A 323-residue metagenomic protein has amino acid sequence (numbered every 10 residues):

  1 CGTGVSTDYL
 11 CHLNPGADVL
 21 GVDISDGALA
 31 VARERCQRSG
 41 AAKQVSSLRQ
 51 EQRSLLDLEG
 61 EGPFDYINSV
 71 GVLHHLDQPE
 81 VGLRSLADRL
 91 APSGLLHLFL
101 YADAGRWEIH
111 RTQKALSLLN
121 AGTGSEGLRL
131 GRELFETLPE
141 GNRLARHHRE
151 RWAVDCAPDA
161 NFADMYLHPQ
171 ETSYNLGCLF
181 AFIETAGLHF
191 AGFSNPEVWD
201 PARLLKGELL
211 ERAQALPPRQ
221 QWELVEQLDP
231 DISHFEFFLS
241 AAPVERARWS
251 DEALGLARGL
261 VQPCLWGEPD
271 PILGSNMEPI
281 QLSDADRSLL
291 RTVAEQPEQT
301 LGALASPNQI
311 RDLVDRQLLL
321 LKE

Functional and structural regions predicted by a protein language model:
V5-L56: Class I SAM-dependent methyltransferase SAM/SAH-binding core
L56-I67: A short acidic, Gly/Pro-enriched loop at the edge of an enzyme's catalytic core that lines a small-molecule cofactor
D65-P79, A102: A short SAM/SAH-binding and catalytic strip from SAM-dependent methyltransferases
E80-P92: A short glycine-rich, Lys/Arg-flanked "PGG" loop and its adjoining helix->strand segment in the class I
L95-H147: Conserved class I S-adenosyl-L-methionine
I109-A115, H148-P169: Short, glycine-/aromatic-enriched active-site segment of Class I SAM-dependent methyltransferases
E171-F190: Short alpha-helix
L204-L228, H234-F235, E278-E323: Long, charge-rich, low-complexity alpha-helical segments
